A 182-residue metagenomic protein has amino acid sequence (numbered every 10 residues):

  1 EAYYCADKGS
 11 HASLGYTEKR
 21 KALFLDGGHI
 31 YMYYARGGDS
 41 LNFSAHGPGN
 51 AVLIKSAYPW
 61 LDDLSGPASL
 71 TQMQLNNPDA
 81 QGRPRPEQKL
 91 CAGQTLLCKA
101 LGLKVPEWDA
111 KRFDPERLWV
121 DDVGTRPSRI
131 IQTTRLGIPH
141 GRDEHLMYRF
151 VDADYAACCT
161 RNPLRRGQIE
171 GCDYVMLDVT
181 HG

Functional and structural regions predicted by a protein language model:
E1-G182: Conserved, well-structured core segments that form or line functional sites
